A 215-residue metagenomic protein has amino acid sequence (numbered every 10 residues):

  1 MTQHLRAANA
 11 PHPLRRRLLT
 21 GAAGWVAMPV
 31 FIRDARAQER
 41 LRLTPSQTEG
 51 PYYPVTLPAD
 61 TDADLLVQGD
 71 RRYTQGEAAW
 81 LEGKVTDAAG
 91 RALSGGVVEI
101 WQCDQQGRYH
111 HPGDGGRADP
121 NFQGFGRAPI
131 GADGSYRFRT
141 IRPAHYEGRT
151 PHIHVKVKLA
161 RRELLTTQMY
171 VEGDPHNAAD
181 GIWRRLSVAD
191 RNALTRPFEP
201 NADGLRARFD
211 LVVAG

Functional and structural regions predicted by a protein language model:
M1-P13, G24-M28: N-terminal secretory signal peptides
R36-R196, N201-G215: Beta-strand-dominated extracellular/periplasmic modules and repeats in secreted or surface-exposed proteins
